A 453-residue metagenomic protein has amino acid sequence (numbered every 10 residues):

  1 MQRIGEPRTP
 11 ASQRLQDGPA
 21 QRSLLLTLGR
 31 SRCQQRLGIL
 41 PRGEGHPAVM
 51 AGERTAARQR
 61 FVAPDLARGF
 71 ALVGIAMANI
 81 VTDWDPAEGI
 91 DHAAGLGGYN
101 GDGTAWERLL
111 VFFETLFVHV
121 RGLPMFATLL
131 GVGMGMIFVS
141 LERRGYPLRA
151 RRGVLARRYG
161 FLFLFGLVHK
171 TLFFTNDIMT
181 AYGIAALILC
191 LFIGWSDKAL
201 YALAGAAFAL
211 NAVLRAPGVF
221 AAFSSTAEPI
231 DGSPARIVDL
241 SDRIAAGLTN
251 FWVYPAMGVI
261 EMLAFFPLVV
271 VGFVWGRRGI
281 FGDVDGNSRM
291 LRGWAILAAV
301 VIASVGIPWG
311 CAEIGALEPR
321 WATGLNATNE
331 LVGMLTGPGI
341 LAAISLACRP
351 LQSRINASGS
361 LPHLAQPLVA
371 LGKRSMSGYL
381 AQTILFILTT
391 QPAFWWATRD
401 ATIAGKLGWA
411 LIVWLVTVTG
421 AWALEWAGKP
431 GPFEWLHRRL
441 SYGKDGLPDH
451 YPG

Functional and structural regions predicted by a protein language model:
V49-L130, M134-V139: N-terminal signal-anchor module of multipass membrane proteins
V62-E88, L123-G133, F163-L172, V300-G310 (+1 more regions): Kinked, hydrophobic transmembrane alpha-helices enriched for aromatic residues and small/kink-inducing positions
E107-A127, S241-P267, L331-P338: Hydrophobic alpha-helical transmembrane segments
P124-V139, M179-I193, G258-D283, V332-S353: Specific transmembrane alpha-helix
I188-A209, V213, V274-A299: Solvent-exposed interhelical
A206-R278: Long hydrophobic alpha-helical segments that form multi-pass transmembrane helix bundles in integral membrane proteins
L317-A427: Alpha-helical transmembrane segments of multi-pass integral membrane proteins
K429-G453: Membrane-proximal cytoplasmic C-terminal regulatory module of class A 7TM GPCRs
